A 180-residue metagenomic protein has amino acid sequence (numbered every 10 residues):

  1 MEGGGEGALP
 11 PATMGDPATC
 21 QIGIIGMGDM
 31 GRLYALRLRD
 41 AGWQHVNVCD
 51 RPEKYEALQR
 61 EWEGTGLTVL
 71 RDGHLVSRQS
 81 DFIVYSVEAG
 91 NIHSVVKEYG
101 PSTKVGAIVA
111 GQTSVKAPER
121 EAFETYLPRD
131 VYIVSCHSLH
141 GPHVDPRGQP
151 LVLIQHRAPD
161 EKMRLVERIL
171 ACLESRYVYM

Functional and structural regions predicted by a protein language model:
E2-L75: NAD(P)+-binding Rossmann beta1-loop-alpha1 motif at the extreme N-terminus of oxidoreductases
G15-T19, R78, K104, P146: Short, flexible coil/linker segments at domain boundaries that flank nucleotide/cofactor-interacting
G23-I24, Y85, L153: Hydrophobic Val/Ile/Leu positions in short beta-strands of Rossmann-like dinucleotide-binding domains
A41, R78, R129: Structured loop/turn residues at beta-strand edges in well-structured enzyme cores
H45, T68, I108, Y132 (+1 more regions): Conserved beta-strand segments of alpha/beta enzyme cores
G66, S80, G106, G148-Q149 (+1 more regions): Short, well-ordered alpha-helix to beta-strand connector turns
H74-Y126: Rossmann-fold NAD(P) dinucleotide-binding segment
K116-M180: Rossmann-fold dinucleotide-binding core
